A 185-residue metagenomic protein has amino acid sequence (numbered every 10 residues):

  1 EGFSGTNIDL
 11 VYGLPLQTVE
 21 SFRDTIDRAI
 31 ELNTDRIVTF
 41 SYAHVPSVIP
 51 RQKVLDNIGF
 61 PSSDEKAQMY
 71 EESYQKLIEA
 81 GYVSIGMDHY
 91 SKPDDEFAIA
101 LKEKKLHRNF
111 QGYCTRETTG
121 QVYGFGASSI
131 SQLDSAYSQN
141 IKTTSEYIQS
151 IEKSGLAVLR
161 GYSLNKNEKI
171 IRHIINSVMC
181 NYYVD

Functional and structural regions predicted by a protein language model:
E1-D185: C-terminal scaffold of the Radical SAM
